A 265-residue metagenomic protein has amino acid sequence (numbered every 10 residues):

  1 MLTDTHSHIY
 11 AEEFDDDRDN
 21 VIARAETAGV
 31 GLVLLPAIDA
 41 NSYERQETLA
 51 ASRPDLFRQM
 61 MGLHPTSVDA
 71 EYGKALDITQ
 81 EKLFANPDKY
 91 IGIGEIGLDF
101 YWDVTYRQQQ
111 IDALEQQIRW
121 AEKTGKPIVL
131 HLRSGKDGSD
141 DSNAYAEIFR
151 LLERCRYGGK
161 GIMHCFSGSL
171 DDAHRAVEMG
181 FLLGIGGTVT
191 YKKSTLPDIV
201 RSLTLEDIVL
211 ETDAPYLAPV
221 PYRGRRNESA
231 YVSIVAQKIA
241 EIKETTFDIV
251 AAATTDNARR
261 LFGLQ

Functional and structural regions predicted by a protein language model:
M1-Q265: Mid-domain alpha/beta scaffold segments of enzyme catalytic cores
